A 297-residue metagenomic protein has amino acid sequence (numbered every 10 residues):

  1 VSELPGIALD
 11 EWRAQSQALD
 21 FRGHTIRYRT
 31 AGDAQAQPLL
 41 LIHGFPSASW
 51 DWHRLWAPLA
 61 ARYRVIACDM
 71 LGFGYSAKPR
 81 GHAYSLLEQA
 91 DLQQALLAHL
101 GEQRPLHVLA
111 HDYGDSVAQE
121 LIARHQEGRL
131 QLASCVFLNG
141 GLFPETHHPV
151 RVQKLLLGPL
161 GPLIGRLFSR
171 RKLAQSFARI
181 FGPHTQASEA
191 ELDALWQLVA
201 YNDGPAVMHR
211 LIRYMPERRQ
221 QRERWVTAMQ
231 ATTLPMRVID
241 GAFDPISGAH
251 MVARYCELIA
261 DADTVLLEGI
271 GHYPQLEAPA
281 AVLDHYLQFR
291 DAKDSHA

Functional and structural regions predicted by a protein language model:
V1-L39, A60-Y63, A98-P105, L130 (+2 more regions): Alpha/beta-hydrolase fold catalytic core
L19-H24, R29, A67-A110, A123 (+2 more regions): Active-site loop/oxyanion-hole signature of alpha/beta-hydrolase fold enzymes
R29-Y75: Conserved HGGG/HGGXW glycine-rich cap/lid loop of the alpha/beta-hydrolase fold
D51-H53, S76-H82, T146-P149, A249-H250: Conserved catalytic-core motifs of eukaryotic protein kinase domains, centered on the activation segment
R104-H147: Conserved hydrolase catalytic core segment
H147-Q197, A206, R210: Helix-rich cap/lid subdomain of alpha/beta-hydrolase
G204-E257, L266: Conserved serine/cysteine hydrolase catalytic core
L267-L283: Catalytic histidine-centered segment of alpha/beta-hydrolase-like enzymes
